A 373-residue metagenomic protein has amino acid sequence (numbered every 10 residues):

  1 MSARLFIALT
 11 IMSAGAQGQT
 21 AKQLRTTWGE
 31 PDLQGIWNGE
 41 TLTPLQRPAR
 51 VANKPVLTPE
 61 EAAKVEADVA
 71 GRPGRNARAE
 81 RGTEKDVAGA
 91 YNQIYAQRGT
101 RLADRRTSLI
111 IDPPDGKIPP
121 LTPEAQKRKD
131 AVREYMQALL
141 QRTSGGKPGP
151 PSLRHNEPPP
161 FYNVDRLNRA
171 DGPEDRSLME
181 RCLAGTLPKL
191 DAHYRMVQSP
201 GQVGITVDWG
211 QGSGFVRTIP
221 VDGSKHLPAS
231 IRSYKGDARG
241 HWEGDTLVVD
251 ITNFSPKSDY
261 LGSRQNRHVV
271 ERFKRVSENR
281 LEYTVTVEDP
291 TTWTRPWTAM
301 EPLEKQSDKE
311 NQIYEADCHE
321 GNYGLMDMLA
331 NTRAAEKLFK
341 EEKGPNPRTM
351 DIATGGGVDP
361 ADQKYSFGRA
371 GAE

Functional and structural regions predicted by a protein language model:
S2-A8: Sec-dependent signal peptide recognition, specifically the positively charged N-region followed immediately by
S13-G15: N-terminal signal peptide c-region/cleavage motif recognized by signal peptidases
G18-E373: PEST-like low-complexity, intrinsically disordered acidic/proline/serine-rich tracts that flank trafficking/processing
